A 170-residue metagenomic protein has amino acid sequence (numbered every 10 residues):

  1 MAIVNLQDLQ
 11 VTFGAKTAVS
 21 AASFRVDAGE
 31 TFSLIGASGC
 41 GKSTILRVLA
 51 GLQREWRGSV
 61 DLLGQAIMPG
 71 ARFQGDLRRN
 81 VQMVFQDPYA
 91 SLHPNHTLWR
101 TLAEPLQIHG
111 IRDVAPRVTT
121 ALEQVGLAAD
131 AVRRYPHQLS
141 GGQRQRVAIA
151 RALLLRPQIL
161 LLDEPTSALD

Functional and structural regions predicted by a protein language model:
I35-A37: The feature captures the beta-strand-to-loop junction immediately N-terminal to the Walker
A50: Helix-to-loop junction immediately C-terminal to a conserved catalytic motif
A66-Q82, H96, R100, I108: ABC ATPase NBD coupling module
A115-D130: Conserved ABC ATPase "signature" region
Y135-L139, Q143: Conserved ABC ATPase signature
I149: Hydrophobic anchor residue at the start of the ABC signature
R156: Conserved catalytic motifs of ABC-family nucleotide-binding domains
